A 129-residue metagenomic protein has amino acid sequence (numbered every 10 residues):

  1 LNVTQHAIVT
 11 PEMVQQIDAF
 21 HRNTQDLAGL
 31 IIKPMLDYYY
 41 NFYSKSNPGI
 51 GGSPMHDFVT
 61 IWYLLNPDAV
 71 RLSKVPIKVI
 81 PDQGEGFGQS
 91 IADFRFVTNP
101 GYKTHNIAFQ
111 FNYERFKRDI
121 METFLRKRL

Functional and structural regions predicted by a protein language model:
L1-L129: N-terminal acidic, glycine/proline-rich low-complexity segments
